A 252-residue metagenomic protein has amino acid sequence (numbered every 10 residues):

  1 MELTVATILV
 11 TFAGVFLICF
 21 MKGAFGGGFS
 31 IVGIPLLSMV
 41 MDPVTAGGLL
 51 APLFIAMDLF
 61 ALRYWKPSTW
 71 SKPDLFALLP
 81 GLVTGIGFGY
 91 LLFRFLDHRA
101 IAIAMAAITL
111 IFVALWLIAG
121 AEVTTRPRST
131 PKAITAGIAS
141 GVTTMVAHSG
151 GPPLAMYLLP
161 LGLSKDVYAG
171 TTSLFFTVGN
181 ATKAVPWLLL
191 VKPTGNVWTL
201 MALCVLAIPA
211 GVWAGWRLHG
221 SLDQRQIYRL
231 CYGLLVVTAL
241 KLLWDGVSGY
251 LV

Functional and structural regions predicted by a protein language model:
M1-V40, E122-T172: Selected transmembrane alpha-helices and immediately adjacent juxtamembrane segments of polytopic inner-membrane
T7-I8, A13, L37-I55, R99-T109 (+2 more regions): Structural signature of hydrophobic alpha-helical transmembrane segments
M39-V44, R63-K72, L159-V167, V191-T194: Juxtamembrane helix-boundary/capping and inter-helix hinge elements in multi-pass membrane proteins
T45-P52, A77, I103, G170-L174 (+2 more regions): Signature of the 12-TM Major Facilitator Superfamily
A46, G87-F93, V142-S149, K183-P186 (+1 more regions): Hydrophobic alpha-helical transmembrane segments in multi-pass integral membrane proteins
L49-H98, A181-R225: Selective hydrophobic functional segments
D58-S68, A104-S129, W216-R217, A239-V252: Transmembrane helix exit motif
